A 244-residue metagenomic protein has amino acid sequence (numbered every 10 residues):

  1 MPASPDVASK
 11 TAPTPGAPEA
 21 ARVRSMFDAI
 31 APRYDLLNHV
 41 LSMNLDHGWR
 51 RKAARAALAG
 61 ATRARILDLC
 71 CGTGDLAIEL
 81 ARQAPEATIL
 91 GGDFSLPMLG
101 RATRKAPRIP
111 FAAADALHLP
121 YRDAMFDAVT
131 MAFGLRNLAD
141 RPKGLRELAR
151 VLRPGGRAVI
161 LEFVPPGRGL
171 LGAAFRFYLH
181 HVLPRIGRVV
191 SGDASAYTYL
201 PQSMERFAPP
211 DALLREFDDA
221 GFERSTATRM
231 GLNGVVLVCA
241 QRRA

Functional and structural regions predicted by a protein language model:
M1-R33, L179: N-terminal, positively charged/glycine-rich alpha-helical extensions of SAM-dependent methyltransferases
R33, M43-R63, E79: Conserved alpha-helix/loop element of class I SAM-dependent methyltransferases that forms part of the SAM/SAH-binding
Y34, V129-T130: Hydrophobic beta-strand segment of the Class I
R65-H118: Class I SAM-dependent methyltransferase SAM/SAH-binding core
L117-A128: A short acidic, Gly/Pro-enriched loop at the edge of an enzyme's catalytic core that lines a small-molecule cofactor
P142-R157: A short glycine-rich, Lys/Arg-flanked "PGG" loop and its adjoining helix->strand segment in the class I
L161-E216, A220, T226: C-terminal alpha-helical "lid/dimerization" subdomain adjacent to the S-adenosyl-L-methionine
G221-E223, R229-A244: Core SAM-dependent methyltransferase catalytic element
